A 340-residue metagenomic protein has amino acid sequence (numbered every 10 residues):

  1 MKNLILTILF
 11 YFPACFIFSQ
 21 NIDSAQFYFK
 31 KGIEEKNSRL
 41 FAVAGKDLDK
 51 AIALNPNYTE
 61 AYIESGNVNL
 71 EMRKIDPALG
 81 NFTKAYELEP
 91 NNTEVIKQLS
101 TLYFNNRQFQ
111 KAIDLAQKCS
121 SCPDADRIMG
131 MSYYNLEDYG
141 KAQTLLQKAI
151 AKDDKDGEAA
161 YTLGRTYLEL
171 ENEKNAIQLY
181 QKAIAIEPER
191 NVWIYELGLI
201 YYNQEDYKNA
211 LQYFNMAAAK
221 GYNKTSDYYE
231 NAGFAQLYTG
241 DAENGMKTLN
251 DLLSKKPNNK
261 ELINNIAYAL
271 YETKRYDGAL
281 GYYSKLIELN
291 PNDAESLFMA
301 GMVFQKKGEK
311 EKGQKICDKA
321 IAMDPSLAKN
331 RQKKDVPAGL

Functional and structural regions predicted by a protein language model:
I17-E64, E71-D76, T83, E87 (+1 more regions): N-terminal leader/linker segments that initiate helical-solenoid repeat arrays
S24, E295-L340: Terminal, low-structured helical/coil segments at or just beyond the last alpha-helical repeat
S24-Q26, T59-E60, T93-E94, P123-R127 (+6 more regions): Helix-start (N-cap) detector for alpha-helical repeat units in TPR-like alpha-solenoids, especially tetratricopeptide
K30, E64, Q98, I128-M131 (+8 more regions): Canonical tetratricopeptide repeat
L54, L88, K118-C122, K152 (+5 more regions): Structural marker of alpha-solenoid helical repeat scaffolds
